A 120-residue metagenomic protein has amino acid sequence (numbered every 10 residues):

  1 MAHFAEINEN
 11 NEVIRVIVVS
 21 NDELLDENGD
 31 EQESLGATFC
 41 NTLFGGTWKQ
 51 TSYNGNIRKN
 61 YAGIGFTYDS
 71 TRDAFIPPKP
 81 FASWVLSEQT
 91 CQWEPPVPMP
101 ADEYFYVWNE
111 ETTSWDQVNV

Functional and structural regions predicted by a protein language model:
M1-V120: Interaction-interface detector
